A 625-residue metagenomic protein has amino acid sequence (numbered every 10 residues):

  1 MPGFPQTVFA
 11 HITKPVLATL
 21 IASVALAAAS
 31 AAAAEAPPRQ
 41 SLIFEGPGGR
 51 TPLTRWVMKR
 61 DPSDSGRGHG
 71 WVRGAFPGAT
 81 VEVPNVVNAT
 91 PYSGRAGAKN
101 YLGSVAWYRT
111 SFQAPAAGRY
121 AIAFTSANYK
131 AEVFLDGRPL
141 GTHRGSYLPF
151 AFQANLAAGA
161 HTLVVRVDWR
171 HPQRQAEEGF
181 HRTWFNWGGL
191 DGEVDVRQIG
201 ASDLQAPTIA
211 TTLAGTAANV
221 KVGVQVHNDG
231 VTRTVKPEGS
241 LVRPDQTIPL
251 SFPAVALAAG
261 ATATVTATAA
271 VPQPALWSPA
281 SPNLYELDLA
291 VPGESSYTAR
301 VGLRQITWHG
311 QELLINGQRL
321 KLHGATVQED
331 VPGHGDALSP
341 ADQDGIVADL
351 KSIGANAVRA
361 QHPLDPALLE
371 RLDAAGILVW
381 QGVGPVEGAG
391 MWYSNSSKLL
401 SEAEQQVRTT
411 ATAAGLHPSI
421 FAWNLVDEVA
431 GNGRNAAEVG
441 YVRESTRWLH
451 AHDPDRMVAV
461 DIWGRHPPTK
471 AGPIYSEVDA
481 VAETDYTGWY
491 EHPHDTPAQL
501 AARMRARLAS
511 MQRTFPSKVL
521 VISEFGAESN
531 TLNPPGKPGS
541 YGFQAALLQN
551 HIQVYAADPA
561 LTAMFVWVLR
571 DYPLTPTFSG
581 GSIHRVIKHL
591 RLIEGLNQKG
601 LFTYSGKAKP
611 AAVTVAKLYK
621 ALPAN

Functional and structural regions predicted by a protein language model:
V16-A27: Bacterial N-terminal signal peptides
P37-P38, K59-P62, A98, G103-L204 (+3 more regions): Accessory beta-strand-rich segments of carbohydrate-active enzymes
L42, G46-R67, W71, G103 (+9 more regions): Substrate-binding clefts and catalytic carboxylate motifs of secreted carbohydrate-active enzymes
V105, A158-G159, A217, A258-T262: Solvent-exposed, conformationally flexible loop/turn segments
Y120, V133-L135, A217-A256, A263-T266: Beta-strand-rich binding/interaction modules
F134-L140, P244, P292-G293, N316-G317: Short strand-turn-strand beta-turns centered on an Asx-Gly dipeptide
L148-A154, R174-W184, I306-A480, T484-T487 (+7 more regions): Active-site mouth of glycoside hydrolases
A160, V271-E286: Short glycine/proline/serine/threonine-rich loop/turn segments at secondary-structure transition edges
